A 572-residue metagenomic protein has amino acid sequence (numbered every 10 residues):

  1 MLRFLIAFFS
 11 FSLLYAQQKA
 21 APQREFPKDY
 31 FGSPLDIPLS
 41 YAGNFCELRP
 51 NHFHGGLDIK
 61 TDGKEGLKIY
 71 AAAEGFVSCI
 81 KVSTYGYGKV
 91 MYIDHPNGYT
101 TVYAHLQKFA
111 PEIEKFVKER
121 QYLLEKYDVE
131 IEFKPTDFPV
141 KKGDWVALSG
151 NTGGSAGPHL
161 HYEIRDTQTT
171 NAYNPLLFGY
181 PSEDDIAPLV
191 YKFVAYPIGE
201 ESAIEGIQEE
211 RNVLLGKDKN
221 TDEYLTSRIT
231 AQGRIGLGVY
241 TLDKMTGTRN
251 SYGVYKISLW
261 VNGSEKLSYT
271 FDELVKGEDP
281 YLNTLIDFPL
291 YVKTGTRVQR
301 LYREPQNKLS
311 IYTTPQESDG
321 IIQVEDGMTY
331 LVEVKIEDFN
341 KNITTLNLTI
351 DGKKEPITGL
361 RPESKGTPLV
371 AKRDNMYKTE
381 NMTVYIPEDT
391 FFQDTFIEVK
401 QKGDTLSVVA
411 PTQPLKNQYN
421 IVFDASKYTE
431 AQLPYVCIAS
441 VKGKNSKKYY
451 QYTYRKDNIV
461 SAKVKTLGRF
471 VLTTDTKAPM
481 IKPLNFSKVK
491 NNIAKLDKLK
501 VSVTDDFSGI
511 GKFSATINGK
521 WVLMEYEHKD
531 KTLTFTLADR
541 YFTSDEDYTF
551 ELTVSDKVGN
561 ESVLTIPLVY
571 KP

Functional and structural regions predicted by a protein language model:
Q17-T100, Q107-E112, K126-T136, K141-K142 (+2 more regions): Surface-exposed, glycine-biased beta-strand/turn segments
P111, K141, E183, I198-E201 (+3 more regions): Long, low-complexity serine/threonine/glycine- and acidic-rich segments characteristic of extracellular
D185-K192, T476-L484: Proline-centered linker/hinge motifs at extracellular inter-domain junctions
E223-I229, A410-T412, L484-N492: Short beta-strand segments of immunoglobulin-like
A231-G236, P414-V422, N492-L499: Short coil/turn motif common to extracellular beta-sandwich-like domains
G238-L242, P387, V422-S426, K498-D506: Short edge beta-strand/loop segments characteristic of extracellular beta-sandwich folds
I357-A371, Q393-C437, N491: Proteolytic processing hotspots in large secreted/extracellular or virion-associated proteins and select intracellular
P411-F470, K512-S514, W521-V522: Proteolytic-maturation and junctional protease-sensitive modules
